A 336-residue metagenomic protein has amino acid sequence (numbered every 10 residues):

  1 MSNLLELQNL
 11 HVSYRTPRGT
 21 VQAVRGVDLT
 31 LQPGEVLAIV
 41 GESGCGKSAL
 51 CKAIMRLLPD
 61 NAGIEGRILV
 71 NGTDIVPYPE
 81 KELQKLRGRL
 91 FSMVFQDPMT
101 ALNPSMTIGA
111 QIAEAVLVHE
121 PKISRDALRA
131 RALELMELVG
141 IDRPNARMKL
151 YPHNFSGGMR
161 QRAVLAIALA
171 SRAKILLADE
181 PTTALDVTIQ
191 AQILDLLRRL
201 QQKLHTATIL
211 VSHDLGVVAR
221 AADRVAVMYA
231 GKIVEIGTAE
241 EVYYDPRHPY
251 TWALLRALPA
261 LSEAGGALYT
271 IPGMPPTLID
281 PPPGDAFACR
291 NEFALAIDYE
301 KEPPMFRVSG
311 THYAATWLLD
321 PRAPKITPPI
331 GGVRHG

Functional and structural regions predicted by a protein language model:
V40-E42: The feature captures the beta-strand-to-loop junction immediately N-terminal to the Walker
R56, A173, L177, P181 (+1 more regions): P-loop NTP-binding/switch modules centered on Walker-like glycine-rich loops
G63-D74: Conserved ABC transporter NBD signature motif
T73-D74, D126-A146, L255: Conserved ABC ATPase "signature" region
I75-S92, V118, R125, E241-P246 (+1 more regions): ABC ATPase NBD coupling module
D142-A146, T238-G336: Short catalytic/signature loops enriched in Gly
